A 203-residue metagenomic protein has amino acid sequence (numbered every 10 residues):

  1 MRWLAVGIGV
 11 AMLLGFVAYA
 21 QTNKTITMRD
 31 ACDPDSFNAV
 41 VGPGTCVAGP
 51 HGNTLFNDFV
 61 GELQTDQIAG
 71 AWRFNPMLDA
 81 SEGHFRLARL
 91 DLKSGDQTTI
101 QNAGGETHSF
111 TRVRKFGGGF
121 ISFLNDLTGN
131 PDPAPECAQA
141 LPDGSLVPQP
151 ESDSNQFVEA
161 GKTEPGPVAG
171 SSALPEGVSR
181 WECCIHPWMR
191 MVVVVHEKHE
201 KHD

Functional and structural regions predicted by a protein language model:
A5-G15: Bacterial N-terminal signal peptides
Y19-D203: Extracytoplasmic copper-binding redox domains, predominantly the cupredoxin/blue-copper superfamily
